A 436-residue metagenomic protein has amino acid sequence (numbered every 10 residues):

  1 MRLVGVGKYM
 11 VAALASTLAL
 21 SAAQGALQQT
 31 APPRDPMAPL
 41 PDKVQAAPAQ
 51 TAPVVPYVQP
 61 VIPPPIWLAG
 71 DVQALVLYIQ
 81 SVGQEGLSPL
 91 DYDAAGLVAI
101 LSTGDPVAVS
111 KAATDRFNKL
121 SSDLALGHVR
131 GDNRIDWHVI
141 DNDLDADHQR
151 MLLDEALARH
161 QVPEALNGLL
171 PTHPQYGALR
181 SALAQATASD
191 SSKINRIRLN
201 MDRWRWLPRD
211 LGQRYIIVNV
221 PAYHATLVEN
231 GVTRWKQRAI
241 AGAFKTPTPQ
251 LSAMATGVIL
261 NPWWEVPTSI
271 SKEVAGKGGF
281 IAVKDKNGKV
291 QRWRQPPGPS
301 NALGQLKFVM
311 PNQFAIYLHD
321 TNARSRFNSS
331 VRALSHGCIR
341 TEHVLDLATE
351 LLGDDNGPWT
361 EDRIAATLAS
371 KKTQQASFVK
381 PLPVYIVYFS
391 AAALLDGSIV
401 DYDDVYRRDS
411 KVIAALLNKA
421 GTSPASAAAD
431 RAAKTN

Functional and structural regions predicted by a protein language model:
R2-G7, Q24-N436: N-terminal pre-domains immediately preceding structured catalytic cores
A12-S21: Bacterial N-terminal signal peptides
